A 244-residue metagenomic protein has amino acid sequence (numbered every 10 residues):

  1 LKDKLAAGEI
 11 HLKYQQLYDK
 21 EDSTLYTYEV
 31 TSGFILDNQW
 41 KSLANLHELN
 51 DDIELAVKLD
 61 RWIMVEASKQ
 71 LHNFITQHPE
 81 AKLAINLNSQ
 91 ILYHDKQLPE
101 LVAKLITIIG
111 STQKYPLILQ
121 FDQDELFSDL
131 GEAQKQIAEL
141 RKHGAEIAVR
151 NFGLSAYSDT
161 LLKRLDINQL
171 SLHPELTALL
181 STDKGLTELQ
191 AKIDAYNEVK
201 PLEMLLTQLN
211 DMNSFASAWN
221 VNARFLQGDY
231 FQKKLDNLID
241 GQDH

Functional and structural regions predicted by a protein language model:
L1-L49, K234-L235: Active-site core of bacterial EAL-family cyclic-dinucleotide phosphodiesterase domains
K4, G33-D37, I91, Q120-S128 (+1 more regions): EAL-family c-di-GMP phosphodiesterase catalytic domain
E9-H11, E80-A84, P116-I118, E146 (+1 more regions): Residues at or immediately flanking beta-strands
L36-W40, M64-S68, N151: Short acidic-capped amphipathic helix/loop micro-motif used as an active-site/signal-coupling element
I53-L55: Catalytic-site/binding-pocket detector for metal-dependent nucleotidyl cyclases and the c-di-GMP signaling machinery
V57-E132, Q208: Catalytic core of bacterial c-di-GMP phosphodiesterases, primarily the EAL and HD-GYP domains, capturing alpha-helical
K69, E100-T107, E132-K142, T160 (+2 more regions): Alpha-helical scaffolding segments of alpha/beta enzyme cores, especially the outer helices of TIM-barrel or partial
